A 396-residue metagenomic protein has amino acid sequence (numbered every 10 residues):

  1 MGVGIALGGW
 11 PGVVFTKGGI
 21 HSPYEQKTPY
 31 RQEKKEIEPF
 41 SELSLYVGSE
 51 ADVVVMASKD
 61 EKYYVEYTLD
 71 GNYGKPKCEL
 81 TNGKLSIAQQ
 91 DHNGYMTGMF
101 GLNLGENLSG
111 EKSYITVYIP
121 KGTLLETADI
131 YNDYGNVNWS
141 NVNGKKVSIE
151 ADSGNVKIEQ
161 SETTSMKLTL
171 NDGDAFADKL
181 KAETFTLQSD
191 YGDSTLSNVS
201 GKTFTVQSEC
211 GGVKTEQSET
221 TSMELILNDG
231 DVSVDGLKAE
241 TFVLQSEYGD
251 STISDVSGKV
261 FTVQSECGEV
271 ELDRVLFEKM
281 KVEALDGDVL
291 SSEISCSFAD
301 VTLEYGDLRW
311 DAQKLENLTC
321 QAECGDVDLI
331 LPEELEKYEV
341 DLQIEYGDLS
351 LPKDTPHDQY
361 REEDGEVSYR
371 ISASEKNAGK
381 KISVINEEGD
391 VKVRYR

Functional and structural regions predicted by a protein language model:
I5-H92, M96, G105-Y131, N136-E150 (+9 more regions): Short linear S-[DN]-x-LW-Φ motif typified by the pepsin-like aspartic protease active-site region
Y95-N107, D358-E366: An anionic, turn-rich surface loop/hairpin at beta-sheet edges that serves as a generic interaction/coordination patch
E159-S161, M166, A175-S189, D193-R396: Short, surface-exposed interaction patches in beta-rich subdomains that mediate adhesion/assembly near membranes
